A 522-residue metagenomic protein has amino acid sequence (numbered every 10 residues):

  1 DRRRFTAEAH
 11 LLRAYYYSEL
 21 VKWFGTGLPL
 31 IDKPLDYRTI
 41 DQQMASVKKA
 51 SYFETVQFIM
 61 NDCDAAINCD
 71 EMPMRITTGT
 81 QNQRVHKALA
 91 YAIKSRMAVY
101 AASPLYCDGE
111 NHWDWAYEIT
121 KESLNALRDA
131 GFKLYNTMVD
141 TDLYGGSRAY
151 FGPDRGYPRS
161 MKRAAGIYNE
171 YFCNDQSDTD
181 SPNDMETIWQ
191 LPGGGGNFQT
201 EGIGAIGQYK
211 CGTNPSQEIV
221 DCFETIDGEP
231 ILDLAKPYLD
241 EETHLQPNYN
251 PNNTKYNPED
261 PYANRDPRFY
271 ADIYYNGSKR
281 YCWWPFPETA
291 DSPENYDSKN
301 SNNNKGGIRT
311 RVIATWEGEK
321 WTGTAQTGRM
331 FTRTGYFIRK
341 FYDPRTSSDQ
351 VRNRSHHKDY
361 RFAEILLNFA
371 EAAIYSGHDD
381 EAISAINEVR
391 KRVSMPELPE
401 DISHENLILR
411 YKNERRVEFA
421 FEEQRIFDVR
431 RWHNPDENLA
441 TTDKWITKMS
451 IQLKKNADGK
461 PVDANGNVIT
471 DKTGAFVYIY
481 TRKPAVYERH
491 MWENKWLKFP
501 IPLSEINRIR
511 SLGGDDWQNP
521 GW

Functional and structural regions predicted by a protein language model:
D1-G25, M44-N82, N257-P258, E319 (+3 more regions): Conserved, well-structured interaction surfaces
L28, A88, A98-V312, L439-W445 (+1 more regions): An aromatic- and glycine-enriched ligand-binding surface/loop that stacks and positions planar moieties
F58-M60, Y144-L232, A314-E317, W321-Q326 (+5 more regions): Long, intrinsically disordered, low-complexity segments
K255-V389: C-terminal substrate/ligand-recognition segments
